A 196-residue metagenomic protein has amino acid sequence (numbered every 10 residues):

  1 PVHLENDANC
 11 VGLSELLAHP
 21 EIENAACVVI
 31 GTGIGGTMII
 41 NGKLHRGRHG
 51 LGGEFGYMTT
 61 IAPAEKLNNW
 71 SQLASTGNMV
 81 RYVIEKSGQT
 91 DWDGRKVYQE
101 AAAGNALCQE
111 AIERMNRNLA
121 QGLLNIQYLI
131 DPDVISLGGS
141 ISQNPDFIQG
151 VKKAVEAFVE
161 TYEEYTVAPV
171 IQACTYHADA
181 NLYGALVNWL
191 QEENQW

Functional and structural regions predicted by a protein language model:
P1-N68, G184-W196: Phosphate-binding/catalytic loop of phosphoryl-transfer enzymes
E15-N24, T60-W196: ATP-binding/phosphotransfer module of carbohydrate and carboxylate kinases, centering on a glycine-rich
